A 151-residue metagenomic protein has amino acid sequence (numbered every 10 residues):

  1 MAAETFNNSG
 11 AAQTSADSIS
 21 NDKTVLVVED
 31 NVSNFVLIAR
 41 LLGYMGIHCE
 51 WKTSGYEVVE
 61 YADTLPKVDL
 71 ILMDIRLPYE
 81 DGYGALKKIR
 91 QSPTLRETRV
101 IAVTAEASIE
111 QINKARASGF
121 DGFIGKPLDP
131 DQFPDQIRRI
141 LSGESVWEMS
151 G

Functional and structural regions predicted by a protein language model:
M1-L26, D131-G151: Non-catalytic signal-transmission and effector/linker regions of two-component phosphorelay proteins
E29: Conserved acidic carboxylate
V36-Y44: Charged docking surfaces used in two-component/phosphorelay signaling
W51-L70: Acidic, metal-coordinating helix/loop segments flanking the phosphotransfer/catalytic sites of two-component signaling
D74, T104: Active-site residues of response regulator receiver
P78, R96, S108: The feature encodes the CheY-like receiver
K126: A Lys-centered signature of the CheY-like receiver
